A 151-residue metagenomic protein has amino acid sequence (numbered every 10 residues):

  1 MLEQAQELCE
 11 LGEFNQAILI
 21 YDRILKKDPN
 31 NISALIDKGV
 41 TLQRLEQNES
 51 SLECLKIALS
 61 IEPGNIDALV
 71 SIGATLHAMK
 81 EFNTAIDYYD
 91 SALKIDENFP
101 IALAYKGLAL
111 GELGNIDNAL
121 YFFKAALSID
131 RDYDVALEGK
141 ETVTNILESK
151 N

Functional and structural regions predicted by a protein language model:
M1-K27, S33, D37-R44: Alpha-helical segment of the N-proximal tetratricopeptide repeat
C9, I36, Q43, V70 (+2 more regions): Position-specific recognition of the canonical hydrophobic site in helix A of tetratricopeptide repeat
E10-I20, R44-I57, M79-S91, L113-A125 (+1 more regions): Structural signature of tandem alpha-helical TPR/SEL1-like repeats, specifically the intra-repeat loop/turn
I32-S33, I66-D67, P100-I101, D134-V135: Helix-start (N-cap) detector for alpha-helical repeat units in TPR-like alpha-solenoids, especially tetratricopeptide
L108-E112, Y133-N151: TPR/TPR-like alpha-solenoid helical repeat scaffolds
